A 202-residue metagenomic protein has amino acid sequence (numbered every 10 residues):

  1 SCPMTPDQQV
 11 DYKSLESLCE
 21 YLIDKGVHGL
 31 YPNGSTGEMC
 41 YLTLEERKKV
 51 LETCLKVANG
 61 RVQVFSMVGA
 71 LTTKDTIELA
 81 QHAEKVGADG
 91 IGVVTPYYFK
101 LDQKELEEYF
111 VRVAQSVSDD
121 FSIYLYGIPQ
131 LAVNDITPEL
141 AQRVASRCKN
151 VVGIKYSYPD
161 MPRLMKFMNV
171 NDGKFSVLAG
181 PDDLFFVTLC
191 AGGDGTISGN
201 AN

Functional and structural regions predicted by a protein language model:
C2-V133, R143: Active-site beta->alpha loop and helix N-cap motifs at the rims of alpha/beta catalytic domains
S116-S118, I128-N202: Catalytic alpha/beta core domains of metabolic enzymes, predominantly
